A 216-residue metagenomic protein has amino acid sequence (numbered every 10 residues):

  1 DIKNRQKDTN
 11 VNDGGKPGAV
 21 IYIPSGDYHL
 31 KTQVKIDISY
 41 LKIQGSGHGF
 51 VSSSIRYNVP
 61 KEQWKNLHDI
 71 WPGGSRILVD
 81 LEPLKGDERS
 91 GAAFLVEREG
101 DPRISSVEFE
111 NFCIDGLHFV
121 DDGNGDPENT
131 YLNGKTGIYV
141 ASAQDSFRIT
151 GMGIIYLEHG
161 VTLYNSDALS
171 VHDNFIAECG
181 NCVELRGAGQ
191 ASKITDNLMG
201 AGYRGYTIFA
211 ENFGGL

Functional and structural regions predicted by a protein language model:
K3-K42, S46-L67, R76, L157: N-terminal extracellular ligand-recognition/capping segment immediately after the signal peptide
N12-G15, F50, G100-I104, G215-L216: Short, solvent-exposed loop/turn segments that connect beta-strands within catalytic domains and beta-strand-rich
P17, D37, R103, G134 (+3 more regions): Exposed loop/turn and edge beta-strand positions of beta-sandwich/beta-sheet ligand-binding modules
K31-Q33, S52-R56, E82, E88 (+6 more regions): Short glycine/acidic-rich loop motifs that flank beta-strands on beta-rich extracellular proteins
Y40-Q44, S105-G116, Q144-E158, D167-N181 (+2 more regions): Right-handed parallel beta-helix
K42, L67-P127, V140-I155: Parallel beta-helix/beta-solenoid
